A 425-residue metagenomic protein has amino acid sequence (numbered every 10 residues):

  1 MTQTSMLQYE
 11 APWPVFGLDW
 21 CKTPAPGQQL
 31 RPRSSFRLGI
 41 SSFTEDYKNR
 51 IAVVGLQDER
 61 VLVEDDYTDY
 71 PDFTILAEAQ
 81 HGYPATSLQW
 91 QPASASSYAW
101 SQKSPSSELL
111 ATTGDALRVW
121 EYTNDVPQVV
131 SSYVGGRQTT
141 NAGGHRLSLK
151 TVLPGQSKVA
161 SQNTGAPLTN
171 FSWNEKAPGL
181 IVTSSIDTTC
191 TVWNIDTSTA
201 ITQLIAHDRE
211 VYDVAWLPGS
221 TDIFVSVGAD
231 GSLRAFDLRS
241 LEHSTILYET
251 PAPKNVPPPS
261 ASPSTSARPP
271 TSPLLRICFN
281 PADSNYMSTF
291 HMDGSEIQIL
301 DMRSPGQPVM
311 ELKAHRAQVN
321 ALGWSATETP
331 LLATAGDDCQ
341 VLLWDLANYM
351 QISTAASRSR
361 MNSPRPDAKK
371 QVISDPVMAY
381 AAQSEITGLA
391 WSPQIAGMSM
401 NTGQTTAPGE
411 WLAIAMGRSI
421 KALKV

Functional and structural regions predicted by a protein language model:
T2-E10, R60-Q89, S96, E121-S172 (+6 more regions): Inter-blade linker and blade-boundary elements of WD-repeat/beta-propeller domains
L7-R50, P84-S87: Beta-strand-rich domains and repeat architectures in extracellular enzymes and scaffolds, especially beta-propellers
W20-P26, R31-S35, Q89-S106, F171-P178 (+9 more regions): Loop/turn segments within WD40 beta-propeller blades
S41-T44, T112-D115, T183-D187, V227-D230 (+4 more regions): Conserved strand-to-loop turn within each blade of WD40 beta-propeller repeats
R50, A116-V119, T188-T191, S232-R234 (+4 more regions): A conserved positional marker within WD40/Gbeta-like beta-propeller blades
I51-E59: Beta-propeller blade signature
M398-V425: Blade-level signature of beta-propeller repeat domains, shared across WD40, Kelch, NHL, RCC1 and BNR/Asp-box propellers
